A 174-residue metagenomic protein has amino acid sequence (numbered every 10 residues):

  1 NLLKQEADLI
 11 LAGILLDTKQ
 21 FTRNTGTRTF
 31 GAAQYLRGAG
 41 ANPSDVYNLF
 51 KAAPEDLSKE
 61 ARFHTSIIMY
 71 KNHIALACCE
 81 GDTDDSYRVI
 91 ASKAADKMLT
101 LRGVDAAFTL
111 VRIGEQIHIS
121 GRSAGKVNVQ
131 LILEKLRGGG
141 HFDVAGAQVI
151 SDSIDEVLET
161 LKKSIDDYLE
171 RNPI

Functional and structural regions predicted by a protein language model:
N1-G13: A short, charged helix-loop
L11, L16-K135, G140-I174: Hydrophobic helix-and-loop "lid/oligomerization" segment in the mid-to-C-terminal part of catalytic domains
